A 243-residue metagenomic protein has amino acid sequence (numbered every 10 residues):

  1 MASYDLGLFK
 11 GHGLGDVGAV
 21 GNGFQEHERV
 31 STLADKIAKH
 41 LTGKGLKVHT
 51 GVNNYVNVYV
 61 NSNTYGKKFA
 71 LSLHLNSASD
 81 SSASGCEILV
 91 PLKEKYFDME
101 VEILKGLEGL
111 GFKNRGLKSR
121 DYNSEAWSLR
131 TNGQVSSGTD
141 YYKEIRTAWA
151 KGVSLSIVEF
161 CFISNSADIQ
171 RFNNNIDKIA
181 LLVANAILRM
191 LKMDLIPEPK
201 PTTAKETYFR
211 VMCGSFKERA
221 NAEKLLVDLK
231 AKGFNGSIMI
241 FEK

Functional and structural regions predicted by a protein language model:
M1-V60, S84, I240-F241: Active-site histidine-acidic residue metal-binding/catalytic motifs, centered on HxH/HExxH-like signatures
D5-K10, K47-G51, K68-H74, E87-V90 (+4 more regions): Structural recognition of the beta-strand scaffold that forms the well-ordered cores of secreted hydrolase catalytic
L6-F9, D16, N63, S72-S79 (+2 more regions): Active-site-adjacent mobile loop/cap segments within catalytic or ligand-binding domains
L8, A34, H40, H74 (+2 more regions): Polar, enzyme-active/binding microenvironments
G13-E28, S77-G109: A short, glycine/acidic-enriched catalytic loop
E28-T42, F97-F112, D168-E198: Long, well-ordered alpha-helical scaffolding segments within enzyme catalytic domains, especially pronounced
D98-S136: Active-site-adjacent substrate-binding region of metalloamidase/peptidase-like peptide-processing proteins
R189, I196-K243: Acidic/polar low-complexity segments and flexible, solvent-exposed patches
